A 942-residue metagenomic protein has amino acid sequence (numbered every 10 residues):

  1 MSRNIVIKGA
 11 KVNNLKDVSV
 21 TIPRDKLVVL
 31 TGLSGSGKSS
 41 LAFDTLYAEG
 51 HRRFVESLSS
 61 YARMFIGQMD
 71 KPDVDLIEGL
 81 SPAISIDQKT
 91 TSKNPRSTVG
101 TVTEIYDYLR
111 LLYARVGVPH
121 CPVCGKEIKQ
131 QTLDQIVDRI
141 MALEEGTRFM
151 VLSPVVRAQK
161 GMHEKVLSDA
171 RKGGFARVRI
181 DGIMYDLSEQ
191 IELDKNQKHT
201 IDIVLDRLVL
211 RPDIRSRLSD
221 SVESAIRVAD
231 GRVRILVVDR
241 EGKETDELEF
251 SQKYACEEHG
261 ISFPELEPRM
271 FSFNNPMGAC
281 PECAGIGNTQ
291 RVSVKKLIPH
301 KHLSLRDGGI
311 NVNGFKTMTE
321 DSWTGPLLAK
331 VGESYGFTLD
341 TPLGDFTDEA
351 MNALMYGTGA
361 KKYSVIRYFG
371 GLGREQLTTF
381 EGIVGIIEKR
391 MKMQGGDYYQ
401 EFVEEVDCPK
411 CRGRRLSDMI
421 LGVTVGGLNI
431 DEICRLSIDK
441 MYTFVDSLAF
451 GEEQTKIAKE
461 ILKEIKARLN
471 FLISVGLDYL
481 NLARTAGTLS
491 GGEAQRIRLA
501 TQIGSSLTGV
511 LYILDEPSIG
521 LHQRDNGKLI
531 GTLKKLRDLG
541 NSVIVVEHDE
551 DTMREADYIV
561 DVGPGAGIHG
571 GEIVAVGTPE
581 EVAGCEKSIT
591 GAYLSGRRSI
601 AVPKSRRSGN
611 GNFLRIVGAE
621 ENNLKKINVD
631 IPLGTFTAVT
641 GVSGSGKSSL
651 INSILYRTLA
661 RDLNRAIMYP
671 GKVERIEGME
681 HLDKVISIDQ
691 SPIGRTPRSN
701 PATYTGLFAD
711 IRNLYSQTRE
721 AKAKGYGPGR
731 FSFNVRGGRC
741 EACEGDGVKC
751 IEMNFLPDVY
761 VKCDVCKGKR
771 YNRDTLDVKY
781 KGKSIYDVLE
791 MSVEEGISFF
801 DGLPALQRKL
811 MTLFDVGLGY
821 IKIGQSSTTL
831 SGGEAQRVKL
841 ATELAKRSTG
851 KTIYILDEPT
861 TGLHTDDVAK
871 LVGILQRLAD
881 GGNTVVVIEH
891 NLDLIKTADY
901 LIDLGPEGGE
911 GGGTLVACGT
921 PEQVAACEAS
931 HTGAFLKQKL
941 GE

Functional and structural regions predicted by a protein language model:
M1-E942: Conserved phosphate-binding elements of NTP-dependent enzyme cores
